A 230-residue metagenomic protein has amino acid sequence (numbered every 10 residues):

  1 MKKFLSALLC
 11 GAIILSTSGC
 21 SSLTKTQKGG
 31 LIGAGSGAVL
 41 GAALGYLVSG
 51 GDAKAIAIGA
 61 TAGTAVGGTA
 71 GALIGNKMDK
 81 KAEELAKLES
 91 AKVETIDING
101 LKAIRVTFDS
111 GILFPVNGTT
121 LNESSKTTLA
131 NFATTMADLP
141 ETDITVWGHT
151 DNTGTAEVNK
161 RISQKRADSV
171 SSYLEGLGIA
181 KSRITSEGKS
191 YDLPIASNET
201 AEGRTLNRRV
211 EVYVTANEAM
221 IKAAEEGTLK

Functional and structural regions predicted by a protein language model:
M1-L8: Bacterial N-terminal signal peptides that target proteins for export
L9-I14: Hydrophobic helical h-region of N-terminal Sec-dependent signal peptides in bacterial secretory/periplasmic proteins
L15-G19: C-terminal motif of bacterial Sec signal peptides marking the signal peptidase cleavage site
S21-E83: Short, low-complexity, glycine-enriched hydrophobic/amphipathic alpha-helices that associate with lipid bilayers
T26, G30, A38-A43, I56 (+6 more regions): Extracytoplasmic/secreted proteins, especially bacterial periplasmic and envelope-associated proteins
N76-D143: Amphipathic, membrane-inserting segments
L113-W147, E175, T205-N207, V212 (+1 more regions): Periplasmic peptidoglycan-binding/anchoring modules of Gram-negative envelope and division proteins
H149-A223: Periplasmic OmpA-like peptidoglycan-binding domain that tethers envelope proteins to the cell wall
